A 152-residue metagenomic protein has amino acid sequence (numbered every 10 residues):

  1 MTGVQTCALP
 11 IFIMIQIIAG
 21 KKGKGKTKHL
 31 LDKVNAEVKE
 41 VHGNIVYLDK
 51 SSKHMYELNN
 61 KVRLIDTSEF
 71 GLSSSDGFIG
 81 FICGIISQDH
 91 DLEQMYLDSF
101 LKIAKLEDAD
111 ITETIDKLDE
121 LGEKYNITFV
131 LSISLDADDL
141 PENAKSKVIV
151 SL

Functional and structural regions predicted by a protein language model:
M1-L9: Short, small-residue-biased leader/transition segments that mark boundaries at the very start of proteins
T2, K39, E120-E123: Solvent-exposed polar/charged
M14-G84, L140-N143: Conserved P-loop
Q16-I18, I45, L92-L97, F129: Generic beta-sheet signal
K26, S74, F78-F81, L92 (+2 more regions): Amphipathic alpha-helical interface surfaces
Q94-L152: Replace "adjacent to P-loop NTPase cores in ATP/GTP-dependent enzymes" with "adjacent to NTP-binding cores
